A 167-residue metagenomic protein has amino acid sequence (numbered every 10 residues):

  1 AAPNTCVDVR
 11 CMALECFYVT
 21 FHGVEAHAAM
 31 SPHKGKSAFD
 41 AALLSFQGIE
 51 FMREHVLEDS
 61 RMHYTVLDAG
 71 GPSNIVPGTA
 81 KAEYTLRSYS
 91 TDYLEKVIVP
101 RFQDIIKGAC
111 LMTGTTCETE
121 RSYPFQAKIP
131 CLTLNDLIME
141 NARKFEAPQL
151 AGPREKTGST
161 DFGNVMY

Functional and structural regions predicted by a protein language model:
A1-P77, R87, T160: Histidine/acidic-residue-rich, glycine-tolerant segments that coordinate divalent metal ions
A13, G78, M112, T157-G158 (+1 more regions): A structural signal for short secondary-structure junctions
H27, A42, Y84, I138 (+1 more regions): Divalent metal-coordination and catalytic microenvironments
D40-F51, P77-T79, Y93-M112, L132-A142: Histidine/acidic residue-rich metal-binding segments in metalloenzymes
M52-H63, A109-R121, A147-E155: Flexible, glycine/charged-enriched surface loops at secondary-structure junctions
R61, S90-K96, R154-S159: Active-site glycine- and acidic-residue-rich loops that bind and position anionic ligands or nucleotide-like cofactors
S73-Q103, C117, R121-Y123: A conserved active-site cap/scaffold subdomain adjacent to cofactor or substrate pockets
P124-Y167: An extended, acidic, His-containing surface patch that forms the Zn2+-binding/catalytic region of metallohydrolases
